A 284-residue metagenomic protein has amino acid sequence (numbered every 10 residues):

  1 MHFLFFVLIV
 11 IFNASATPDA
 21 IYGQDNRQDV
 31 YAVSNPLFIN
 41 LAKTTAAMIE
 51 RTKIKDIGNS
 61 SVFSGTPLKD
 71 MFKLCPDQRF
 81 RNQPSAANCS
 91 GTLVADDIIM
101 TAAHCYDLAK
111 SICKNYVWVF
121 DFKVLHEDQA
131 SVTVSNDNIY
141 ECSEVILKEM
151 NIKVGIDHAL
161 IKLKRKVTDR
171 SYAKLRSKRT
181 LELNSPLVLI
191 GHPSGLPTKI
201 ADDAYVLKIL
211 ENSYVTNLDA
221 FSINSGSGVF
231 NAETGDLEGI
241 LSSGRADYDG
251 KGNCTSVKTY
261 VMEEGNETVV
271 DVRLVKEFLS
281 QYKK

Functional and structural regions predicted by a protein language model:
F3-F12: Sec-dependent N-terminal signal peptides
A14-A16: N-terminal signal peptide
P18-V33, N40-F80, P84-A86, V94-D96 (+4 more regions): Serine endopeptidase catalytic core focused on the charge-relay Asp
T92-L93, A220-S242: Catalytic nucleophile loop of clan PA
A102-Y106, G191-S194, S222, G239-D247: Short beta->alpha transition motifs characteristic of CBS
V124-L125, V132, D137-E141, T168 (+1 more regions): C-terminal cap/linker of serine protease catalytic domains
V215-L218, G244: RNase H-like polynucleotidyl transferase catalytic core
